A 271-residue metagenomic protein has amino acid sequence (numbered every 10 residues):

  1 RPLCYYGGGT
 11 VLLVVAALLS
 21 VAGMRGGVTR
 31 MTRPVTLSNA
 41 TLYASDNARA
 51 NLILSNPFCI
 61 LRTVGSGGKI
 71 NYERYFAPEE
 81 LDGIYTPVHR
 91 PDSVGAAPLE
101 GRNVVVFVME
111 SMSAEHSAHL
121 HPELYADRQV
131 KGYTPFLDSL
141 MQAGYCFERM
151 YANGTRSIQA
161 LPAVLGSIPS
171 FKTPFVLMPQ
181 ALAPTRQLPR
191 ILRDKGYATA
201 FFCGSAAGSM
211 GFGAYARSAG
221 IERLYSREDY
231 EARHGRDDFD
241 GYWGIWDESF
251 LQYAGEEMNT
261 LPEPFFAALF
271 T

Functional and structural regions predicted by a protein language model:
P2-T29: Internal/C-terminal transmembrane anchor helices
G26-T271: Soluble catalytic regions of membrane-associated enzymes that act on cell-envelope and secretory-pathway components
